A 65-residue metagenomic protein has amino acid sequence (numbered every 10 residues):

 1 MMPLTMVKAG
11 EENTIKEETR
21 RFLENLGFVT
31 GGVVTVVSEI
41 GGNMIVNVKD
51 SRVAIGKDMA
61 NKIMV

Functional and structural regions predicted by a protein language model:
M1-V65: Compact, glycine-rich, soluble single-domain proteins
